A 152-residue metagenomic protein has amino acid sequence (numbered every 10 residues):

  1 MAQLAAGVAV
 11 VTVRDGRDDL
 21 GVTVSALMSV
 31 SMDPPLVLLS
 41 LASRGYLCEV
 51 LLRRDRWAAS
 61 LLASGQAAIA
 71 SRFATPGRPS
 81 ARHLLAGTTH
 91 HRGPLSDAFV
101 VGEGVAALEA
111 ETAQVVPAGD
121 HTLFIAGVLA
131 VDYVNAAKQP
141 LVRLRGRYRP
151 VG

Functional and structural regions predicted by a protein language model:
M1-G152: Basic, polyanion-binding surface patches
